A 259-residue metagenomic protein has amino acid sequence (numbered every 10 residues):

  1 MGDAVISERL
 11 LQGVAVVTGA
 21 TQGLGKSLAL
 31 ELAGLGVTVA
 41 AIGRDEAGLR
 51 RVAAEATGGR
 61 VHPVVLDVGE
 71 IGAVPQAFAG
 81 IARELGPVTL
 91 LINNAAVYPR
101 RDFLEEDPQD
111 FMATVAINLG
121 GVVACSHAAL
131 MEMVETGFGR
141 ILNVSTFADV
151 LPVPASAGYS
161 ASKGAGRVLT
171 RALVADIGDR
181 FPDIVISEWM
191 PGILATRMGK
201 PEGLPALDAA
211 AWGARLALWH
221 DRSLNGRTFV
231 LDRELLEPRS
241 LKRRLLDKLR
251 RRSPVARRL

Functional and structural regions predicted by a protein language model:
T21-Q22: Conserved glycine-rich cofactor-binding loop
L35-R51: Conserved glycine-rich Rossmann-like NAD(P)H-binding loop of the short-chain dehydrogenase/reductase
A47, V65-Q76, P108: The beta1-alpha1 cofactor-binding region of Rossmann-like NAD(H)/NADP(H)-dependent oxidoreductases
D102-F103, D110-M112: Substrate-binding pocket helix/loop in short-chain dehydrogenase/reductase
S126, S162: Active-site helix of classical SDR
T146: Residue(s) in the substrate-gating loop at a strand-loop-helix junction that position the organic substrate next
R180, I184, E188-W189, T196 (+2 more regions): C-terminal helical subdomain
